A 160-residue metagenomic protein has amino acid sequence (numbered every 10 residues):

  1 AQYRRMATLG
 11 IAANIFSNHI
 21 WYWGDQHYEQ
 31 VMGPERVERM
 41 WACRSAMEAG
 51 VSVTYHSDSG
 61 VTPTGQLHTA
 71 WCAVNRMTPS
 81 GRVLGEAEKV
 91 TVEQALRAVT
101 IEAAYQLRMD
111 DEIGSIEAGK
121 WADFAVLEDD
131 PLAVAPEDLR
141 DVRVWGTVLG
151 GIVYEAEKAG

Functional and structural regions predicted by a protein language model:
A1: Catalytic cores of alpha/beta
R4-A133, E137, W145-G150: His/Asp/Glu-enriched, well-ordered alpha-helical/loop segment that forms or immediately abuts the divalent-metal
E157-G160: Basic/polar N-terminal segments that are highly enriched at the extreme N-terminus, encompassing both cleavable
